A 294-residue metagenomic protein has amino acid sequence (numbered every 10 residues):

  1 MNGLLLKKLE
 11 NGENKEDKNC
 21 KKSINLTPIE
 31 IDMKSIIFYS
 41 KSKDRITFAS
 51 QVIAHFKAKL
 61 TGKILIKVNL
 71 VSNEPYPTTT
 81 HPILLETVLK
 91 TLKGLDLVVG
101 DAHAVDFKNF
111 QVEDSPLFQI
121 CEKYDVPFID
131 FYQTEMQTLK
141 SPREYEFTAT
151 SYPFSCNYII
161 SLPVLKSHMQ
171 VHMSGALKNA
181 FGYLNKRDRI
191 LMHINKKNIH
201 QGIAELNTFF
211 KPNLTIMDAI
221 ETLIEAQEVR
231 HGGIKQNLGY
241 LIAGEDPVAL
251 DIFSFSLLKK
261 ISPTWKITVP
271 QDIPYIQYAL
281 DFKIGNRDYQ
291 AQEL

Functional and structural regions predicted by a protein language model:
N2-L294: N-terminal and secondary-structure boundary signal
